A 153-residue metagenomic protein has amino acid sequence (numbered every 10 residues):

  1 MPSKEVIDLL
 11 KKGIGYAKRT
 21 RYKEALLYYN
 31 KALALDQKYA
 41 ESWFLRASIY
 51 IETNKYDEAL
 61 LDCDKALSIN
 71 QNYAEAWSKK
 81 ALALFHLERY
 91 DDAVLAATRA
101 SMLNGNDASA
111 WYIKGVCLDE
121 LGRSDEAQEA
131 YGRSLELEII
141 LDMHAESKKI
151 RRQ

Functional and structural regions predicted by a protein language model:
K4-L35, E52: Alpha-helical segment of the N-proximal tetratricopeptide repeat
V6-I7, A40-E41, A74-E75, A108-S109 (+1 more regions): Helix-start (N-cap) detector for alpha-helical repeat units in TPR-like alpha-solenoids, especially tetratricopeptide
G15, I49, A83, C117 (+1 more regions): TPR/TPR-like alpha-solenoid repeats
R19-Y28, T53-K65, L87-R99, L121-R133: Structural signature of tandem alpha-helical TPR/SEL1-like repeats, specifically the intra-repeat loop/turn
M102, Y112, V116-D142: TPR/TPR-like (Sel1-like) alpha-helical repeat modules
